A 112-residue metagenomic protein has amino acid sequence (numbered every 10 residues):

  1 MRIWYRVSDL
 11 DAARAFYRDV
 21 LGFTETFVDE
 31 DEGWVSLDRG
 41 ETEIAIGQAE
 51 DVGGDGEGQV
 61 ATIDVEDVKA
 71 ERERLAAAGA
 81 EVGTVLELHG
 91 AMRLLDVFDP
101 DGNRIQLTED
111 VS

Functional and structural regions predicted by a protein language model:
M1, E32-G33, Q59, E71 (+2 more regions): Residue-level marker for the onset of beta-strands and adjacent loop->beta junctions in well-ordered domains
M1-A12, E41, Q59-A61, V111-S112: N-terminal beta-strand motif that seeds the catalytic metal site of vicinal oxygen chelate
D11-T24: Amphipathic alpha-helical segments
F16, K69-R74: Short amphipathic alpha-helices within nucleic acid-binding modules
G22-F27, V82-V85: Short secondary-structure junctions
T24-G58, R104-D110: Conserved short beta-strand elements that form part of the metal-binding/catalytic scaffold of enzyme active sites
R72, A77-S112: Vicinal oxygen chelate
